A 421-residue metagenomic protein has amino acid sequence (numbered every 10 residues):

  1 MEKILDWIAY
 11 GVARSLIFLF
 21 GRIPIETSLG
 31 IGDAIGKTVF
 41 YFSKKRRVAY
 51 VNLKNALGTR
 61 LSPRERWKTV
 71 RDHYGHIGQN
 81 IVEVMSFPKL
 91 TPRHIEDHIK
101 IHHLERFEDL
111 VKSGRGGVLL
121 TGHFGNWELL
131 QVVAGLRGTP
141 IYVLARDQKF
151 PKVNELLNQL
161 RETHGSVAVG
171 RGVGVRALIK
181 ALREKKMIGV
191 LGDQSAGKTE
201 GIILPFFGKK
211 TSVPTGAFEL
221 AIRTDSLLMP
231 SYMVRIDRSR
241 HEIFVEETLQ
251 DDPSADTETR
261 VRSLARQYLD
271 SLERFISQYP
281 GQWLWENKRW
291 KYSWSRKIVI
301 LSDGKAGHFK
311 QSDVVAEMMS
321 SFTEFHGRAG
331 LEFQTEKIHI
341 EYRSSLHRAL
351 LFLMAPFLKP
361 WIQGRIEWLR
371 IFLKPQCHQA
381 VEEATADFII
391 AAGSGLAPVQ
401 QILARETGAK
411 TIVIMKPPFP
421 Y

Functional and structural regions predicted by a protein language model:
M1-T121, N154, N158-Q159, G165 (+3 more regions): Membrane-anchoring hydrophobic helices of lipid-metabolizing enzymes
E2-I4, I35, T59, R64 (+3 more regions): Non-catalytic C-terminal accessory region of glycerolipid acyltransferases and related lyso-lipid remodeling enzymes
F18, R22-P24, Q148, F309 (+3 more regions): Active-site and donor-binding regions of nucleotide-sugar-utilizing enzymes
G30, Q278, K297-G327: N-terminal phosphate-binding or glycine-rich loops at protein starts, especially the Walker A/P-loop of NTPases
S113-G172, K198-E200: Catalytic core of membrane glycerolipid acyltransferases/transacylases, capturing the structured, soluble-facing
R115-T121, I141, K186-V190, S226 (+2 more regions): Generic beta-sheet signal
N126-L129, R176-L178, H308-F309, L396-Q400: Short, well-ordered alpha-helical microsegments
V133, L160, K180, E219-A221 (+2 more regions): Hydrophobic/aromatic ligand-binding patch that stacks against planar heteroaromatic rings of cofactors or nucleotides
